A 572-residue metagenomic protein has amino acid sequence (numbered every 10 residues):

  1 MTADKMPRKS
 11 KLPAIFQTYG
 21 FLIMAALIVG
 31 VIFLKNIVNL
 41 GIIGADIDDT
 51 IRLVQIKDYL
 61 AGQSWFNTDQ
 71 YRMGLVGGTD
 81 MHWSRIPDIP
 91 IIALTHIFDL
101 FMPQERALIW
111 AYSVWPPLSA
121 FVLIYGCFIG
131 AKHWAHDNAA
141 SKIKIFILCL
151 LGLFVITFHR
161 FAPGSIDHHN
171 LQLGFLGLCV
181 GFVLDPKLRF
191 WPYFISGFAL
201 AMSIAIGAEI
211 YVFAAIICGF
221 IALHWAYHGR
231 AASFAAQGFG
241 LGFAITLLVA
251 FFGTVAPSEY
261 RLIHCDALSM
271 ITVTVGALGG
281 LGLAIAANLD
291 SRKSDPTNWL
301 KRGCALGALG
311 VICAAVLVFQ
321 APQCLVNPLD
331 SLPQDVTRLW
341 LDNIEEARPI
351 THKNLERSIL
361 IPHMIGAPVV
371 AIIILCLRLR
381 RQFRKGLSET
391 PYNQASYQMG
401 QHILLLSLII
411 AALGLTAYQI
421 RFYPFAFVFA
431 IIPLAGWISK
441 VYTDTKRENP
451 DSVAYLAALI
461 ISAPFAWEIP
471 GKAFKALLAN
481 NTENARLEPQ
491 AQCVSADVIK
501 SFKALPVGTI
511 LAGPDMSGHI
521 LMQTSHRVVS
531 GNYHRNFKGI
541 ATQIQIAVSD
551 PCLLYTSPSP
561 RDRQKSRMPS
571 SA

Functional and structural regions predicted by a protein language model:
M1-V38, I47, K144, A286-L309 (+1 more regions): Start-transfer (signal-anchor) and selected internal transmembrane alpha helices of multi-pass inner/ER membrane
P13-D49, V54, A61, L75 (+6 more regions): Transmembrane signal-anchor helices characteristic of membrane glycosylation enzymes that use polyprenol
M24-V31, W115-W134, A140-A226, F239-P257 (+1 more regions): Membrane-embedded helix bundles of polyisoprenyl
I32-W134, A139-G177, S203: Active-site lumenal/periplasmic loops and adjacent helix-entry segments of GT-C-fold, multi-pass membrane
L100-Q104, G253-D266, D330-P362: Juxtamembrane membrane-water interface segments that cap and precede transmembrane helices
V122-Y125, Y455-S557, R561-R563, R567-A572: Extracytoplasmic
G229-Q237, K293-A305, G366-L406: Membrane-interface helix-loop-helix junctions at transmembrane boundaries of multi-pass membrane enzymes, predominantly
A411, Y418-L459: Hydrophobic/aromatic-rich transmembrane helices and adjacent perimembrane loops
